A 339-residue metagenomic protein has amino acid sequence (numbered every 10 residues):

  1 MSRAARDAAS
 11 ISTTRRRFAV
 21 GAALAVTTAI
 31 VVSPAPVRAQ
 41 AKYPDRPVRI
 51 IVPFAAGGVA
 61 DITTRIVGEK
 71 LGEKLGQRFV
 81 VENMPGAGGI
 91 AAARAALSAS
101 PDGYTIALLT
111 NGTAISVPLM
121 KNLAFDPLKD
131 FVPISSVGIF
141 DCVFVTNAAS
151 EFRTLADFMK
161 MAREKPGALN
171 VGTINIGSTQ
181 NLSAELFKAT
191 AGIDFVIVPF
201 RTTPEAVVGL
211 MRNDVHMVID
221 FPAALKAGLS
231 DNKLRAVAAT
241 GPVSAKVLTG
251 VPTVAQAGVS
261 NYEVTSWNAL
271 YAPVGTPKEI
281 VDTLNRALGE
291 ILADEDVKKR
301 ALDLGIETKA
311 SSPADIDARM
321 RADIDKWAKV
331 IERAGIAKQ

Functional and structural regions predicted by a protein language model:
M1-T14, V20-V32: N-terminal secretory signal peptides
S2-A4, D45-P47, T190, Q256 (+1 more regions): An extracytoplasmic/periplasmic, membrane-proximal ligand-sensing/linker region
V32-Q40: Signal peptide processing junction and immediate N-terminal pro/mature segment of secreted/exported proteins
A39-K129, A168, I193-M217, F221 (+4 more regions): N-terminal (or domain-start) structured segment
S98-Y104, L119-E205, V254, W267-R300: Hinge/capping helix and adjacent helix->loop/strand transition within the periplasmic-binding protein
T113-N122, N181, L186-T190, M217-V251: A ligand-binding cleft/hinge motif common to bilobed small-molecule-binding domains
I139, L225-A293, A322-D325: C-terminal lobe and pocket-closing loops of periplasmic/extracytoplasmic Venus-flytrap solute-binding proteins
